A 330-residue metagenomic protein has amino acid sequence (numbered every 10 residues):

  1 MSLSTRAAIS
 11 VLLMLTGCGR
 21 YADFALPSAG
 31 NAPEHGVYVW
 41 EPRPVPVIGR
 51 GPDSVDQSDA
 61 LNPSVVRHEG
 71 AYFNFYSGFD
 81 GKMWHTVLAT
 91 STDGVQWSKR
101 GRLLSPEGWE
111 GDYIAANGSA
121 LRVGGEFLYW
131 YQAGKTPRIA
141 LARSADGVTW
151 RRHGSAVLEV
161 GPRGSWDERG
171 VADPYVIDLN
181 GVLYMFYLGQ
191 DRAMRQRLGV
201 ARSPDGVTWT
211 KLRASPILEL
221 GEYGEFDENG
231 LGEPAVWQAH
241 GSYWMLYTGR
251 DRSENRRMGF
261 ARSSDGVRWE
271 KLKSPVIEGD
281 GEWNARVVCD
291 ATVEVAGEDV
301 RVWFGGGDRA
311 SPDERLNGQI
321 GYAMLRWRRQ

Functional and structural regions predicted by a protein language model:
M1-A8: Bacterial N-terminal signal peptides that target proteins for export
L12-C18: Hydrophobic h-region of N-terminal signal peptides that target proteins for export in Gram-negative bacteria
C18-Q330: Carbohydrate-active catalytic/glycan-binding domains of CAZyme proteins, especially the secreted or lumenal ectodomains
